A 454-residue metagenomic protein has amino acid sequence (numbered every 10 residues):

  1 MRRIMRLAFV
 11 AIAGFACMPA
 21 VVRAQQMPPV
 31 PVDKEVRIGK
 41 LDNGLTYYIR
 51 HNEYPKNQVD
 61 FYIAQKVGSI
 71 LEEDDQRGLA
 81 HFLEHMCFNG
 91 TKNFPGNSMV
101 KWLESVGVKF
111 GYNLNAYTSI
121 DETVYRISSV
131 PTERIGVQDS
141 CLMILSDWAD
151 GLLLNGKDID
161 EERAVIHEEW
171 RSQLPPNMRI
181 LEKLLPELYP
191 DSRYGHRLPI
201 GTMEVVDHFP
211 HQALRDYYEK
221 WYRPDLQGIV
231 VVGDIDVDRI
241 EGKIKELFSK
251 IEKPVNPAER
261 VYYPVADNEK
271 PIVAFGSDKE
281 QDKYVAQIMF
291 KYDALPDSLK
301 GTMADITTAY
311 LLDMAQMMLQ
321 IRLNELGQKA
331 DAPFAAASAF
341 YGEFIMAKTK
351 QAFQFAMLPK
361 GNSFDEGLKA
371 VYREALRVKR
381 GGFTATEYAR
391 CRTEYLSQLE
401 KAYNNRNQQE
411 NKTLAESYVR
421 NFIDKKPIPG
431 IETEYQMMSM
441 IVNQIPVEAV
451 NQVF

Functional and structural regions predicted by a protein language model:
M1-Q26: Bacterial Sec-dependent N-terminal signal peptides
P29, D191, G228-Y284, T393 (+1 more regions): An aromatic/glycine/proline-enriched structural segment found at the starts of mature extracellular/organellar domains
P29-I63: Mature N-terminal segment immediately following signal peptide/propeptide cleavage in secreted/periplasmic
P55-N57, Q65-I180, L198, H208-L226 (+4 more regions): Active-site-adjacent, His/Asp/Glu-enriched structural segments that form or flank metal-binding and acid/base networks
N89-T91, A116-D121, V137, C141-I144 (+10 more regions): Scaffold signal of the M16-like zinc-metallopeptidase fold and its non-catalytic homologs
G96, V100-E104, L153-R171, D236 (+3 more regions): Acidic/histidine-enriched alpha-helical segments
P199-I200, D225-Q227, P296-A309, Q351-L358 (+2 more regions): Glycine- and acidic
P257-L323, A356, Q408-P427: His/Glu-based metal-binding/catalytic segments typifying zinc-dependent metallopeptidases
